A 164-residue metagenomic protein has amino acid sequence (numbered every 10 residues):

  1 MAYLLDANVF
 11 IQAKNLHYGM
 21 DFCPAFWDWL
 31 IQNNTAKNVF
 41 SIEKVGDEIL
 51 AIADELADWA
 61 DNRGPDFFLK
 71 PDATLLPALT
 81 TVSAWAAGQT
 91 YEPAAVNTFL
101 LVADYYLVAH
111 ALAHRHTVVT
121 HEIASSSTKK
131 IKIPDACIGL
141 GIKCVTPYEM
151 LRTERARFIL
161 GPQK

Functional and structural regions predicted by a protein language model:
M1-S41, D47-D61: Short, well-structured N-terminal submotif of metal-dependent ribonuclease cores
E43-L100: PIN-domain endoribonuclease scaffold, especially VapC-family toxins
D47-E48, F99-A103, I123-K129: Acidic, metal-coordinating catalytic cores used for nucleic-acid/nucleotide bond scission and strand-transfer chemistry
Q89, R115-E122: Short beta-strands and strand-loop turn motifs
T98-V118, K132-A136: Acidic, metal-associated active-site segment
A124-K164: Acidic, PIN/NYN-like endoribonuclease modules and their adjacent C-terminal/linker elements
